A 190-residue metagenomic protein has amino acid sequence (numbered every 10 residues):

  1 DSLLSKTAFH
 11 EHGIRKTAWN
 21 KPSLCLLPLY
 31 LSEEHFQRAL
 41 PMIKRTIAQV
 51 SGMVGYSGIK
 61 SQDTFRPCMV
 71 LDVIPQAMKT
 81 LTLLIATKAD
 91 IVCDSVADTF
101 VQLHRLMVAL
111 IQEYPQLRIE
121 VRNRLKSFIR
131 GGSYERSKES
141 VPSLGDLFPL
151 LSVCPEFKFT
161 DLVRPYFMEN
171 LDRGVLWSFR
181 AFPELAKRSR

Functional and structural regions predicted by a protein language model:
S2-R190: Substrate-receptor adaptors of ubiquitin E3 ligases
